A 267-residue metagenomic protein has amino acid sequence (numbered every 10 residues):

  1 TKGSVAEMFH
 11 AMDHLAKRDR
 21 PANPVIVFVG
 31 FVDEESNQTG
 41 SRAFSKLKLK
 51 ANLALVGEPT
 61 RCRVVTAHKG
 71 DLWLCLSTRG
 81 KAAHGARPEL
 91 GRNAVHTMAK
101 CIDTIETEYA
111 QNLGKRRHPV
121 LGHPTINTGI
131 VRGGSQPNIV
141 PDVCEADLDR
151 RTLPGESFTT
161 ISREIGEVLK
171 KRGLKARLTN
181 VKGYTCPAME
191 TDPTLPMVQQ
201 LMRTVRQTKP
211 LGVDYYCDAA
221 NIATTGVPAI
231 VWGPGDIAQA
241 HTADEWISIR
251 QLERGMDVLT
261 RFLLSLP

Functional and structural regions predicted by a protein language model:
K2-W73, P267: Acidic/histidine-rich catalytic neighborhood of metal-dependent amide-processing enzymes
T66, W73-P267: Metal-dependent amide/peptide-bond hydrolase catalytic core, centered on the "pita-bread" metallohydrolase fold
